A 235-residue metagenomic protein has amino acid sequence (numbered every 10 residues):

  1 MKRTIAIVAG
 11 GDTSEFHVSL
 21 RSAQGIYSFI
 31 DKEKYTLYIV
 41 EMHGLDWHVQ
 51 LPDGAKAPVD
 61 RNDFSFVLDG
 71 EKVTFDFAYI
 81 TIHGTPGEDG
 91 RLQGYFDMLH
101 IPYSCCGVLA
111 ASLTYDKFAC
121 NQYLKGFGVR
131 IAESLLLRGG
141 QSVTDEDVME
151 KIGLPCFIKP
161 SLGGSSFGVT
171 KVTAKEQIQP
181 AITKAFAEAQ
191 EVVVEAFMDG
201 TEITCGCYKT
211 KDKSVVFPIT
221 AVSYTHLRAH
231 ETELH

Functional and structural regions predicted by a protein language model:
M1-S104, V108-L109, L113-Y115, A119 (+1 more regions): ATP-binding N-terminal substructure of ATP-dependent carboxylate-amine bond-forming enzymes
R3-A9, T13, R21, L113-T201: Active-site nucleotide/adenylate-binding loops and adjacent lid/helix of ATP-dependent enzymes
G44, Q141, L162-G164, M198-E202 (+2 more regions): Glycine-rich beta-alpha junction loops
V49-L51, G206-C207, R228: Short, well-ordered secondary-structure micro-motifs
G54-A57, Q122-L124, K151-I152, T210-D212: Short, hinge-like loop/turn segments at secondary-structure boundaries
E71, K211-V215: Short, solvent-exposed loop/turn segments that connect beta-strands within catalytic domains and beta-strand-rich
P102-C106, I131, V215-V216: Short hydrophobic/aromatic-enriched beta-strand-loop microsegments
H226-A229, E233-H235: Single conserved hydrophobic/aromatic residue that forms the stacking wall/gate of nucleotide- or nucleobase-binding
